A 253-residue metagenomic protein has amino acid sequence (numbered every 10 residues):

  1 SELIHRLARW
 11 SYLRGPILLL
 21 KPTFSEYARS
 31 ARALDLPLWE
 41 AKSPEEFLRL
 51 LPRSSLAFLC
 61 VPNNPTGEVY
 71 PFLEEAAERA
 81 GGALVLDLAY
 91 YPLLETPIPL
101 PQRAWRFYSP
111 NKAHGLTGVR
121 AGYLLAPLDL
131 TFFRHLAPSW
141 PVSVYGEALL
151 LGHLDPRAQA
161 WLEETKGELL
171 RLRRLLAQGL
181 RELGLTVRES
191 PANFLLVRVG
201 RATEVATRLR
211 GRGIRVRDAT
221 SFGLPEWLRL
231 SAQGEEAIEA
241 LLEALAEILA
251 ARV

Functional and structural regions predicted by a protein language model:
S1-G15, G122: Conserved beta-loop-alpha segment that forms the PLP phosphate-binding cup at the N-terminus of a helix
W10-S30, P37-W39, E46: Conserved PLP-anchoring active-site segment centered on the Schiff-base-forming lysine
K42-P92: Active-site phosphate-binding strand-loop segment of PLP-dependent enzymes
P71, A126, G211-R212, F222-V253: PLP-dependent enzyme catalytic core of the Aspartate aminotransferase-like
A104-R181, T186: PLP-dependent aminotransferase class I/II
G118, P191, G223-E226: Short acidic/glycine-enriched loop/turn segments that link adjacent beta-strands
L169-L170, L180-R212, L228: Conserved PLP-binding catalytic core of the aspartate aminotransferase-like
